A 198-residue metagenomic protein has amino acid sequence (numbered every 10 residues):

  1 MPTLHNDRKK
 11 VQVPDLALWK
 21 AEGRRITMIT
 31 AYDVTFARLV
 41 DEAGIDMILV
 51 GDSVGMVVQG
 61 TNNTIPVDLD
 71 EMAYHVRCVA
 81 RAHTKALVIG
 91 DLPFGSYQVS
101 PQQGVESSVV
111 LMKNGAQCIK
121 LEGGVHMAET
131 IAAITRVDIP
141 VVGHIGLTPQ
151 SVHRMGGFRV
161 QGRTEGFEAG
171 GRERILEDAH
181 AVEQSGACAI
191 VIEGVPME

Functional and structural regions predicted by a protein language model:
P2-E198: Alpha/beta enzyme core
